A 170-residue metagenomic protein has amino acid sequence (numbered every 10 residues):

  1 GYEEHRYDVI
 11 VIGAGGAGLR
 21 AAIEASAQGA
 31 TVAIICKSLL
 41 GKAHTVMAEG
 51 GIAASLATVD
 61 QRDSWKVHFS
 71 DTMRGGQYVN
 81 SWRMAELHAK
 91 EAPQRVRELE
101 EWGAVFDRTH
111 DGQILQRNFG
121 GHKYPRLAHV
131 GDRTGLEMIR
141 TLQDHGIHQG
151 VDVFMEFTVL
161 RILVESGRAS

Functional and structural regions predicted by a protein language model:
G1-R6, Q116-F119: A short, basic/flexible loop-to-alpha-helix module at the beginning of a structural domain
R6-D8, E156: Phosphate-coordination loops involved in phosphoryl transfer and adenosine-cofactor binding
V9-I34: N-terminal Rossmann-like FAD-binding beta1-loop-alpha1 element of flavoenzymes
K37-S170: Conserved N-terminal/central alpha/beta ligand/cofactor-binding core
